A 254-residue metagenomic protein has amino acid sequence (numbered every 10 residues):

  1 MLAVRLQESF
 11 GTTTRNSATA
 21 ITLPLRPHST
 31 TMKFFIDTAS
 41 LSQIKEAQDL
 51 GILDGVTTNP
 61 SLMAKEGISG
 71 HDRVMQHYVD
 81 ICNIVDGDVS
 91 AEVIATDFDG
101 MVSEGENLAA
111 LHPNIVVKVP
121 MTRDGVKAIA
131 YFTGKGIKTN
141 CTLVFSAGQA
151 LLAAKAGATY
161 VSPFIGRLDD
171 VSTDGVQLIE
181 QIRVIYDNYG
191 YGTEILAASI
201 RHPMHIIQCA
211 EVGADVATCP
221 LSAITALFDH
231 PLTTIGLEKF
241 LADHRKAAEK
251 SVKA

Functional and structural regions predicted by a protein language model:
F35-I36, S40-I44, L50, T58-Y131: Active-site beta->alpha loop and helix N-cap motifs at the rims of alpha/beta catalytic domains
D37, S90-T96, N114-T122, K138-L151 (+2 more regions): Catalytic beta/alpha-barrel core
Q43-A47, S103-E104, G148-A154, H202-A214: Catalytic cores of alpha/beta
I52-G55, L111-I115, Y131-N140, K155-V161 (+1 more regions): Glycine-enriched alpha-helix->loop->beta-strand junction motifs that scaffold or abut catalytic
N59, V117, A153, C209 (+1 more regions): Conserved, mostly hydrophobic/aromatic
P60-M63, V161-D170, D215-T233: Glycine-rich phosphate-binding active-site loops on the catalytic face of alpha/beta enzymes
R123, T173-Y189: Short loop-to-alpha-helix "cap/lid" segments that border enzyme active sites across diverse enzyme classes
L227-E249: C-terminal helical cap(s) of enzyme catalytic domains, especially alpha/beta-barrels
